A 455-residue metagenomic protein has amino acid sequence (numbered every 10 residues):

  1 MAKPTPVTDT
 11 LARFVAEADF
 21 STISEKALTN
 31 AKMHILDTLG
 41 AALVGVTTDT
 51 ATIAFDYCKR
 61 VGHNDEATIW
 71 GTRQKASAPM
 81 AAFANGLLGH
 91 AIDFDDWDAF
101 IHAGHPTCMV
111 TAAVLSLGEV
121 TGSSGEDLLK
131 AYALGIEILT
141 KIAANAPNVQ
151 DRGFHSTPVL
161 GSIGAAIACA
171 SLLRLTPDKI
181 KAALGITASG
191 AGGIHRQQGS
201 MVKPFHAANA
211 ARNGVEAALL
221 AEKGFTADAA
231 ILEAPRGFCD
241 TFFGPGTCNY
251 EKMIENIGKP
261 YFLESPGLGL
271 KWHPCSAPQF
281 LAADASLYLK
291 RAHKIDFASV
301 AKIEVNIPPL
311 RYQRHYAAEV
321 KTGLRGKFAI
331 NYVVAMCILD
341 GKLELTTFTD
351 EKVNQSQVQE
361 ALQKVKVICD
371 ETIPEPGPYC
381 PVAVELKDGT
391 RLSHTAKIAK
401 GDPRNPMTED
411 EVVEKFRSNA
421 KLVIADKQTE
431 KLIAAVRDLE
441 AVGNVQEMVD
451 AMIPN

Functional and structural regions predicted by a protein language model:
M1-A103, G199-N213, L219-N455: Terminal-appendage/accessory-domain detector
G86-A143: Hydrophobic alpha-helical hairpins/lids featuring a short glycine-rich hinge
C108-S116, L160, G164-A168, N213 (+2 more regions): Short amphipathic alpha-helical face segments that pack within enzyme cores and frequently flank/anchor catalytic
G118-A217, D228-P235: Glycine-rich, mobile lid/loop segments that gate access to catalytic sites or pores
